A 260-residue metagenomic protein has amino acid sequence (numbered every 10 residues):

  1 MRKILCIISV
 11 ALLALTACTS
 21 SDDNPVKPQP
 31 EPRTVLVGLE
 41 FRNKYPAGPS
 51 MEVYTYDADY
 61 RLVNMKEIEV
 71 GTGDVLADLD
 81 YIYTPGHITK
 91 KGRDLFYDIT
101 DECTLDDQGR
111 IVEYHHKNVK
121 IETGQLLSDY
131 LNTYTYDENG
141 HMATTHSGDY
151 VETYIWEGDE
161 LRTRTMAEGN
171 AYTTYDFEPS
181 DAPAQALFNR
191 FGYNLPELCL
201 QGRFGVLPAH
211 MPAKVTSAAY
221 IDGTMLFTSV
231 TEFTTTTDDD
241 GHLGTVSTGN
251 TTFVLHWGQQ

Functional and structural regions predicted by a protein language model:
M1-I4: Positively charged n-region of N-terminal signal peptides that target proteins for export
C6-V10: Sec-dependent N-terminal signal peptides
A14-A17: C-terminal motif of bacterial Sec signal peptides marking the signal peptidase cleavage site
S21-Q260: Buried hydrophobic residues that stabilize the cores of well-folded domains
